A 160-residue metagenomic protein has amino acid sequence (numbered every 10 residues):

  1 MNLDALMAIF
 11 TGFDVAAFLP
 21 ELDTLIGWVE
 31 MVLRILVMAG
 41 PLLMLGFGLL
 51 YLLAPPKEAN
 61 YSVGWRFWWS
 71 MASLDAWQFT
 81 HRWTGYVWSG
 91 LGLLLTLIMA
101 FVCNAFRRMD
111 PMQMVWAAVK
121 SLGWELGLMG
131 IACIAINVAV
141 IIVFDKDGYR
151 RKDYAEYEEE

Functional and structural regions predicted by a protein language model:
N2-A39, P111-L126: Long, highly hydrophobic alpha-helical transmembrane signal-anchor segments
G27-L42, Y61-A76, A117: Hydrophobic alpha-helical transmembrane segments
M38-L49, L95-A100, E125-A139: Hydrophobic core of alpha-helical transmembrane segments in multi-pass integral membrane proteins
L45-G64, N137-K146: Membrane-water interface of transmembrane alpha-helices
R66-W83, E156-E160: Short membrane-interface loop/juxtamembrane segments of multi-pass integral membrane proteins
H81-L95: Select subsegments of transmembrane alpha-helices in polytopic membrane proteins, especially boundary-proximal
L94-M112: Juxtamembrane "helix exit" motif at the C-terminal ends of alpha-helical transmembrane segments in multi-pass membrane
K146-E160: Short, intrinsically disordered, charge-rich cytosolic tails of integral membrane proteins
